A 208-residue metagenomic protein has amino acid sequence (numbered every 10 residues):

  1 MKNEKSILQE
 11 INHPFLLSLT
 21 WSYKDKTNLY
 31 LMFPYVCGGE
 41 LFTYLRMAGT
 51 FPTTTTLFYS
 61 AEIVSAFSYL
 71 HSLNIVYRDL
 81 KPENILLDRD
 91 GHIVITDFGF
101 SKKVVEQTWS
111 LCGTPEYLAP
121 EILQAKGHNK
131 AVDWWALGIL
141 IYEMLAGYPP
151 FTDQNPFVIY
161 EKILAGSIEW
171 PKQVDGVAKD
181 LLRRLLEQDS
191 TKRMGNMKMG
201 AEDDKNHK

Functional and structural regions predicted by a protein language model:
W21-S22: A short, aromatic-enriched beta-strand patch in the conserved N-lobe beta-sheet of the protein kinase catalytic domain
T27-E40: Conserved short submotifs of the Hanks-type protein kinase catalytic core that shape the nucleotide-binding pocket
F42-F51: AlphaC helix of the protein kinase catalytic domain
Y59-S60: Activation segment signature within eukaryotic-like protein kinase domains
A146-P149: Structural helix C-cap motif within protein kinase domains
